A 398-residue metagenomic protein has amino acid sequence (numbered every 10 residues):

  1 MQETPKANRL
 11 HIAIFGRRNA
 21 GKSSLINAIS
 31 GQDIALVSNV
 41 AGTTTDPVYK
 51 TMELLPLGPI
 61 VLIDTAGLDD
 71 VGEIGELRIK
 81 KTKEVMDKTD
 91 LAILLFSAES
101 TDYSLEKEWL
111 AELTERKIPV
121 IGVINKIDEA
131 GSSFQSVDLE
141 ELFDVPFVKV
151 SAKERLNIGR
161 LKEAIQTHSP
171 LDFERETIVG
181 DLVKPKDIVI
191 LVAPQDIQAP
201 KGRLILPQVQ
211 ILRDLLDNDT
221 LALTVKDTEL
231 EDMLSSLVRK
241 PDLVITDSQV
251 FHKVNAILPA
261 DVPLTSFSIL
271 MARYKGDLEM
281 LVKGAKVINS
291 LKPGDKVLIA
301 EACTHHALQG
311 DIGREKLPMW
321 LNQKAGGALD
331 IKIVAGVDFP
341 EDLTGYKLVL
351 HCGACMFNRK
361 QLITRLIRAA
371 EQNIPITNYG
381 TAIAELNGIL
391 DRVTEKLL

Functional and structural regions predicted by a protein language model:
M1-E76, K80, E84-D87: Conserved G1/Walker A P-loop phosphate-binding module
Q2, R17-S23, G202-V209, R213-L398: C-terminal effector/interaction modules appended to NTPase cores
I12, V189, D295-V297: Conserved hydrophobic helix-helix packing surfaces used for dimerization/oligomerization
N39, L68-I74, S97-T101, H168-P170 (+3 more regions): Short, flexible loop segments at the rims of nucleotide/cofactor-binding pockets, characterized by
K50-G58, L77-F147, T177-D181, L204-T220 (+3 more regions): Conserved C-terminal guanine-recognition region of P-loop GTPase G domains, centered on the G4
T65, F96-E99, I118-F134, V148-L156 (+8 more regions): G-domain G4 guanine-recognition motif of GTPases
I118-I121, K126-D181, I190, D219-A222 (+6 more regions): Canonical P-loop GTPase G-domain recognition
L182-Q208: Long, well-ordered amphipathic alpha-helical subdomains in the mid-to-C-terminal portions of large enzyme subunits
